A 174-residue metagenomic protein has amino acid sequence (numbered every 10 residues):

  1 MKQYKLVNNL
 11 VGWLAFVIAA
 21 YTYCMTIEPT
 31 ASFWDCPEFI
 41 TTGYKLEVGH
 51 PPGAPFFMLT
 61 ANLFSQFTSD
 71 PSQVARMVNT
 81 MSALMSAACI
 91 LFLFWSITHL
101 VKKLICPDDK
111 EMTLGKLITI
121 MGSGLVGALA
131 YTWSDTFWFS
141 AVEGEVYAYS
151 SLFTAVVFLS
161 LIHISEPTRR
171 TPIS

Functional and structural regions predicted by a protein language model:
K2-G12, N79-S82, L114-M121: Membrane-water interface of alpha-helical transmembrane segments
K5-F33, Y131-W133: Transmembrane signal-anchor helices characteristic of membrane glycosylation enzymes that use polyprenol
W13, V17, T80-M112, A155-H163: Transmembrane-helix motifs of polytopic, lipid-linked glycan transferases
I18-T22, E111-W138, E145-Y149, F153-F158: Short aromatic/hydrophobic helix-turn
I27, A61, S65, S69 (+3 more regions): Membrane-water interface at transmembrane helix exits
I27-F39, G49-A61, R76: Extracytoplasmic catalytic/substrate-binding loops of multi-pass membrane glycan-assembly enzymes
P55, D70-S96, D109, L117 (+4 more regions): Loop-to-helix entry region of an early transmembrane alpha helix in multi-pass inner-membrane enzymes
I162-S174: Single conserved hydrophobic/aromatic residue that forms the stacking wall/gate of nucleotide- or nucleobase-binding
